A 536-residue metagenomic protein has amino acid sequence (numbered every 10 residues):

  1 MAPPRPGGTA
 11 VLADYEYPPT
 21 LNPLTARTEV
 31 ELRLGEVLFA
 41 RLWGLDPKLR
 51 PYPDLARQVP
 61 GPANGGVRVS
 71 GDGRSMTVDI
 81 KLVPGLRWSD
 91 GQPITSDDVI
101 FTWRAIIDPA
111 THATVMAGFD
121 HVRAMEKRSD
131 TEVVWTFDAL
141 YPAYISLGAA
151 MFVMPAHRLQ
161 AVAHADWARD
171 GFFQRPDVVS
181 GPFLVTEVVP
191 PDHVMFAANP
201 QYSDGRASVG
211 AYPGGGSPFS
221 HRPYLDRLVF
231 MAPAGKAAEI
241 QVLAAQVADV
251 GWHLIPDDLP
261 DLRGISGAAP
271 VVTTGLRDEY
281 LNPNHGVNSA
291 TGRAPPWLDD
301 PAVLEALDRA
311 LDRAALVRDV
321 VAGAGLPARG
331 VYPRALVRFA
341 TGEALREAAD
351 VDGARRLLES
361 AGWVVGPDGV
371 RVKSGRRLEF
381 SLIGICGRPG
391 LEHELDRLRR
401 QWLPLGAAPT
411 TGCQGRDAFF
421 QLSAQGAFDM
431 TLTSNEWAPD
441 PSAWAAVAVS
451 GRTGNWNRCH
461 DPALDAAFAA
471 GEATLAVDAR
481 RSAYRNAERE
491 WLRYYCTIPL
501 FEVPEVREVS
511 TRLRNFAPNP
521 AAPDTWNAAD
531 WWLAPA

Functional and structural regions predicted by a protein language model:
M1-P3, G44-P47, V59, N64-G65 (+8 more regions): Extracytoplasmic/periplasmic ligand-capture domains
R5, V115-A165, Q174, V178-V189 (+1 more regions): Surface-exposed binding/hinge segments that line and control ligand-binding clefts or catalytic entry sites
V11-S70, V178: N-terminal lobe/hinge region of extracytoplasmic solute-binding protein
E16, R27, A234, C386 (+1 more regions): Residue-level signal for short, function-critical loop segments
P18-L21, R87-W88, Y141-Y144, V250 (+1 more regions): Primarily extracytoplasmic ectodomains and periplasmic/lumenal surface modules that are beta-strand-rich
A324-E343, V506-S510: Mature extracytoplasmic/periplasmic domains
L500: Active-site-proximal polar cores
